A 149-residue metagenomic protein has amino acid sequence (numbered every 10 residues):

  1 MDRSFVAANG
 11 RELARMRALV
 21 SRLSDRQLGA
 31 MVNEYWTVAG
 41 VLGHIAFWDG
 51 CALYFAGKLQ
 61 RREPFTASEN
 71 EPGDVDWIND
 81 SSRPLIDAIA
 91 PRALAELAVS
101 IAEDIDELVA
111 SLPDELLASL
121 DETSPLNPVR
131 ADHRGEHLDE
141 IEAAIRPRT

Functional and structural regions predicted by a protein language model:
M1-D25, G50-G57, D132: Alpha-helical bundle segments that constitute or directly flank the non-heme di-iron/ferroxidase center
D2, V6-L13, P91-A98, T123 (+2 more regions): Hydrophobic packing residues in well-ordered alpha-helices of helical domains and bundles
E12-L19, W48, I101-D104, L108 (+2 more regions): Amphipathic, well-ordered alpha-helical segments in soluble domains
M16-L19, L23, L59, L108 (+2 more regions): A short secondary-structure junction motif
R26-A30: Short, charged helix-helix connector/hinge segments
M31-D76, D114-T149: Short, contiguous alpha-helical
D74-L117: Acidic/histidine-rich alpha-helical segments that form the ligand environment of transition-metal centers
